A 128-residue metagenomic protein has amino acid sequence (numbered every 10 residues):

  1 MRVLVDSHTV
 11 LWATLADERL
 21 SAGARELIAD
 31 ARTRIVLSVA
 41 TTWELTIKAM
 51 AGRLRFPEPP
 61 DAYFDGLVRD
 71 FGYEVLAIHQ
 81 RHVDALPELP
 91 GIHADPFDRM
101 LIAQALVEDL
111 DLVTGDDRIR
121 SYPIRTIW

Functional and structural regions predicted by a protein language model:
M1-L37, A51-G66, E108, D117-S121: Short, well-structured N-terminal submotif of metal-dependent ribonuclease cores
D6-S7, T41, H79, G115: A secondary-structure boundary/capping signal
T42-E44, V83, R118-I119: Short, solvent-exposed loop/turn segments at secondary-structure junctions
T46-K48: Hydrophobic, low-charge alpha-helical segments
R55-D61, D65, R69-G115, I127-W128: Active-site neighborhoods of divalent-metal-dependent phosphate/nucleic-acid chemistry enzymes
